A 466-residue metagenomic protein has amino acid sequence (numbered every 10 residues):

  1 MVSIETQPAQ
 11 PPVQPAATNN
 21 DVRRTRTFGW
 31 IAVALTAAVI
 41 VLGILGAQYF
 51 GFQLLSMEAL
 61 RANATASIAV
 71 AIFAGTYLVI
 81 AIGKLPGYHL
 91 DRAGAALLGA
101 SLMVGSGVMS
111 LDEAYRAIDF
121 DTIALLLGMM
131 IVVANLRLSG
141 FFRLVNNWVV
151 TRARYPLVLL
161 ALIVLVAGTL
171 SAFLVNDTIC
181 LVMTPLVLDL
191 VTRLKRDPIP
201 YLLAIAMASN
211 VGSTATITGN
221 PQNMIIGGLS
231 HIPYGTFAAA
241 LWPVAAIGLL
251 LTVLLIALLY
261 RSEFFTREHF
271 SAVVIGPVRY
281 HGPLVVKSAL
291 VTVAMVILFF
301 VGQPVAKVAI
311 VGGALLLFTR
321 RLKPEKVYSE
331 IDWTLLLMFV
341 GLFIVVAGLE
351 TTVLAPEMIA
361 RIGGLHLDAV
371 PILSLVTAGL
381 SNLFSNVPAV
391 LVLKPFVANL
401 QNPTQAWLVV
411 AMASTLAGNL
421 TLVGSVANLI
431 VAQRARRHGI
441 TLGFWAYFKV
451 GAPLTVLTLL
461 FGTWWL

Functional and structural regions predicted by a protein language model:
N20-R24, L157-L162, R193-A204, I232-W242 (+2 more regions): Membrane-interface alpha-helices at helix entry/exit sites of multi-pass transporters
R24-L54, R196, A215, G235-Y280 (+3 more regions): Juxtamembrane and boundary regions of transmembrane helices in multi-pass small-molecule transporters and channels
T36, T65-I80, G87-G107, F120-I131 (+4 more regions): Hydrophobic mid-bilayer segments of alpha-helices in multi-pass membrane transport proteins, especially secondary
L55-S67, G87-L90, D112-T122, Y234-V244 (+6 more regions): Interfacial loop-to-helix junctions that mark the boundaries of transmembrane helices in multi-pass membrane
E58-F73, I118-I131, A172, N176-C180 (+4 more regions): Structural signature of hydrophobic alpha-helical transmembrane segments
R61, D112-I199, E330-P403: Membrane-embedded alpha-helical segments and adjacent helix-loop junctions characteristic of multi-pass solute
S171-L181, P198-I232, T252-I256, S381-K394 (+2 more regions): Alpha-helical transmembrane segments and, especially, the helix-loop junctions at the ends of these helices
L249-P324: Long, contiguous bundles of hydrophobic transmembrane helices that form the permeation core of multi-pass
